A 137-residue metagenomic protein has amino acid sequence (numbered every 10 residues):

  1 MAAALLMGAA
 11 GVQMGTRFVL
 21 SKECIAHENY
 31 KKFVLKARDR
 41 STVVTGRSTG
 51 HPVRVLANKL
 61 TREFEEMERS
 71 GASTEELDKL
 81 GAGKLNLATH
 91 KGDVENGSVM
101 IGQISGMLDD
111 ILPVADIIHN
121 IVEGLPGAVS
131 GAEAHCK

Functional and structural regions predicted by a protein language model:
M1-K137: Conserved active-site-proximal phosphate/metal-binding subdomains
